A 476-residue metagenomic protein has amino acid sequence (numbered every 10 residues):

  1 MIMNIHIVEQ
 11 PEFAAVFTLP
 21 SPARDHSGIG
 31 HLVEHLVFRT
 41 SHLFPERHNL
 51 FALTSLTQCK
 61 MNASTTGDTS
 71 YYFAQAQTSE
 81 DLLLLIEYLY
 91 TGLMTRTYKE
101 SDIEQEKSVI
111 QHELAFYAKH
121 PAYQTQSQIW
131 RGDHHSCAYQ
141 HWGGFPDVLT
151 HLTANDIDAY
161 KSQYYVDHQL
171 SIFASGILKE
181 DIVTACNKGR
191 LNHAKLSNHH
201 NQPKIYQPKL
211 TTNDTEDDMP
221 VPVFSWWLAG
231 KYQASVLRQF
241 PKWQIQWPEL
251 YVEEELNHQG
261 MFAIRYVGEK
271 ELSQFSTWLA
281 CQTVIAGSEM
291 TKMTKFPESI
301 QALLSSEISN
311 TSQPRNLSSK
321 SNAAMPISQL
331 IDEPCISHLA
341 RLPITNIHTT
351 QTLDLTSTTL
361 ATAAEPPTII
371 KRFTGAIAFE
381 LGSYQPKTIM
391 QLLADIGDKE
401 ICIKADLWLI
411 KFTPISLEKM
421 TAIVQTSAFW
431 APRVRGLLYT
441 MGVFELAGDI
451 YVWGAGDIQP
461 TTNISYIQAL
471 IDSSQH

Functional and structural regions predicted by a protein language model:
M1-N49, D158-T283, A324-R435, S465: His/Glu-rich zincin catalytic helix
S21, A76-T78, G456: Structured beta->alpha junctions
H42, L50-Y160, S197-T212, M219 (+5 more regions): Acidic/histidine-enriched segments that form metal/cofactor-coordinating and catalytic pocket/exosite environments
A74, A174-S175, A455: Small/polar loops that bind or transfer phosphate-bearing groups
I450-V452: Catalytic adenosine-cofactor/nucleotide-binding cores of aminoacyl-tRNA synthetases and other
A455-P460, Q468: Small-residue-rich helix-loop
